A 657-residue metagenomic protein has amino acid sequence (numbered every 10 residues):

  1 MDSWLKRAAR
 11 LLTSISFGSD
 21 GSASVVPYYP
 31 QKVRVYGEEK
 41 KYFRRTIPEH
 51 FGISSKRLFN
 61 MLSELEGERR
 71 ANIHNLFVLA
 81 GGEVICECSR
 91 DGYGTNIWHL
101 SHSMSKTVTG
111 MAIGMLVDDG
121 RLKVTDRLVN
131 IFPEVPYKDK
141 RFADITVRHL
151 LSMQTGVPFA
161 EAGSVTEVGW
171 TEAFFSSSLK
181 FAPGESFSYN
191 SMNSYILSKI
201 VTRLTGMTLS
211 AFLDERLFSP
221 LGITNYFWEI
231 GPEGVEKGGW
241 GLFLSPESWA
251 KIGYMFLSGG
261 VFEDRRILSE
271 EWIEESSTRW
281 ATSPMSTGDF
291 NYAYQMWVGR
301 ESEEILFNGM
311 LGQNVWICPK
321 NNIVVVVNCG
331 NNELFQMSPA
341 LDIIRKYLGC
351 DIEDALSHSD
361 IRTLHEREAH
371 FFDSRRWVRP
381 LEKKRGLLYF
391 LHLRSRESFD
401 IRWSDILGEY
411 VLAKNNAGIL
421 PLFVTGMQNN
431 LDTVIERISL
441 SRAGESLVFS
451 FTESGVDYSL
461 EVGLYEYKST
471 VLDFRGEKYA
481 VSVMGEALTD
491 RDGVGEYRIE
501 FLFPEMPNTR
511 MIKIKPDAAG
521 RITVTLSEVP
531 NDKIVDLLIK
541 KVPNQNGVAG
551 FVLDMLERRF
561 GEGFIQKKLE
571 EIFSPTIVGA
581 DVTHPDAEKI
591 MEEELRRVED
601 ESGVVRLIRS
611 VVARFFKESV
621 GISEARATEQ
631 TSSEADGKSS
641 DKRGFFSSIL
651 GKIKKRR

Functional and structural regions predicted by a protein language model:
M1-G21, G309-R385, I649: Structured C-terminal helix/loop/strand segments within mature extracytoplasmic catalytic/sensor domains
D2, T363-R643, I649-R657: Peripheral terminal and inter-domain segments
L58-Y93, V315, N322-V326: A short, well-structured edge-of-sheet supersecondary motif
G82, H99-T125, L150, L197-V201 (+1 more regions): Active-site SXXK
L100, D119-T155, S176, M207-W240: Active-site helix/loop module of the DD-peptidase/beta-lactamase fold, centered on the serine-lysine SxxK catalytic
T155-Y189, N193-I230: A small/polar active-site loop signature that marks catalytic segments
N193-I200, G238-V261, Q313-G330: Active-site-proximal alpha-helical segments within enzyme catalytic domains
I273-N328: Active-site Gly/Thr loop motif
